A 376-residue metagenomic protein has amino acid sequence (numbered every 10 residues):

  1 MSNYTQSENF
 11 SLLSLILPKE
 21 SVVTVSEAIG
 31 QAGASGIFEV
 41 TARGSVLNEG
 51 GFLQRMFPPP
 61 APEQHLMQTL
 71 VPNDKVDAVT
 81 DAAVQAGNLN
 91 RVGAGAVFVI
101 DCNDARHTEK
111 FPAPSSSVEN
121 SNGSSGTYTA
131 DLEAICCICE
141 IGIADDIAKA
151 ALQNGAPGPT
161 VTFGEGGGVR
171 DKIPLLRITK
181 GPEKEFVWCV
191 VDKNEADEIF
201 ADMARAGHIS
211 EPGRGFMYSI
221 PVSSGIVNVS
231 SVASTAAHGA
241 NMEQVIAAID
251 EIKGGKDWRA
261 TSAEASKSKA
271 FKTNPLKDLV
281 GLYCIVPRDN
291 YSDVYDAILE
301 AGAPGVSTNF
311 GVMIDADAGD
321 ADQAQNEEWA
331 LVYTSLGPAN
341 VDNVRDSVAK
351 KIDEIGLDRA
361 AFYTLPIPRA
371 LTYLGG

Functional and structural regions predicted by a protein language model:
M1-G376: Positively charged, small/polar-rich N-terminal and surface patches that mediate targeting and assembly and bind
